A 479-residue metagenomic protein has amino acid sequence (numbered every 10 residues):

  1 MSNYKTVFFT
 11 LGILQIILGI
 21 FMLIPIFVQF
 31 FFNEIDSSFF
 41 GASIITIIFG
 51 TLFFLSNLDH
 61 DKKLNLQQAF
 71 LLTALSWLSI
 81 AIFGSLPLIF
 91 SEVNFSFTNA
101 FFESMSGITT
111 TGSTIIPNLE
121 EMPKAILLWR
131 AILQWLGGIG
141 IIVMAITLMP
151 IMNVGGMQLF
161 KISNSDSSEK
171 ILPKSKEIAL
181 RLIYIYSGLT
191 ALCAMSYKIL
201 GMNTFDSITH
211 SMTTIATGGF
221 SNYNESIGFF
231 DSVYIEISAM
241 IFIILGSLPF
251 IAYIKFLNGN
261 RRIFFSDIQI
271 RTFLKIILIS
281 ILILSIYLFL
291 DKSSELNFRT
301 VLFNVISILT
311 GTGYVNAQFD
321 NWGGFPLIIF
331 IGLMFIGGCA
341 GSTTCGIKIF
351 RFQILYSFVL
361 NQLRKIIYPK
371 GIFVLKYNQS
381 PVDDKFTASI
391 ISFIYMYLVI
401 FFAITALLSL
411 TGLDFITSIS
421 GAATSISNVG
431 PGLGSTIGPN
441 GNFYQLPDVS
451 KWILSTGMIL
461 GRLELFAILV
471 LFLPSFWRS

Functional and structural regions predicted by a protein language model:
M1-S479: Membrane-proximal intracellular helices of multi-pass ion channels
